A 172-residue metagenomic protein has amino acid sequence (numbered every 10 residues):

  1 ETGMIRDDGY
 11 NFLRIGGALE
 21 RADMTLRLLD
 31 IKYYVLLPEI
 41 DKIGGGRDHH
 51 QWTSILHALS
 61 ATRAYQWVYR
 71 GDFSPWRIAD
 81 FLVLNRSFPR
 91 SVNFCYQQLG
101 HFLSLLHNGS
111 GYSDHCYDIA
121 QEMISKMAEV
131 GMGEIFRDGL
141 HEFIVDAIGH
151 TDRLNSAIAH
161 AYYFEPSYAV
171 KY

Functional and structural regions predicted by a protein language model:
E1-Y172: Alpha-helical transmembrane segments and their helix-helix packing motifs
